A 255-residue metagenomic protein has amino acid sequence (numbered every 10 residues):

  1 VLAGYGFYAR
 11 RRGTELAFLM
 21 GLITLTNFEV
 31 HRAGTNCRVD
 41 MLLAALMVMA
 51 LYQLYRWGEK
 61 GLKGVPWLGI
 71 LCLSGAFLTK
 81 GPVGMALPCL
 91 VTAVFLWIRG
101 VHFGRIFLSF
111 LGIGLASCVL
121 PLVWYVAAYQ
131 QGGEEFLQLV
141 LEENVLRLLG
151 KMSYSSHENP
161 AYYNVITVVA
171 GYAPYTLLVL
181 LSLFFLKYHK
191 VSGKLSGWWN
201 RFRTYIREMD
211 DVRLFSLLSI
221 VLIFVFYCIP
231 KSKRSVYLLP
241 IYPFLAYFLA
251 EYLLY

Functional and structural regions predicted by a protein language model:
V1-L254: Membrane-integral, polyisoprenol-dependent glycosyltransferases of the GT-C/oligosaccharyltransferase superfamily
